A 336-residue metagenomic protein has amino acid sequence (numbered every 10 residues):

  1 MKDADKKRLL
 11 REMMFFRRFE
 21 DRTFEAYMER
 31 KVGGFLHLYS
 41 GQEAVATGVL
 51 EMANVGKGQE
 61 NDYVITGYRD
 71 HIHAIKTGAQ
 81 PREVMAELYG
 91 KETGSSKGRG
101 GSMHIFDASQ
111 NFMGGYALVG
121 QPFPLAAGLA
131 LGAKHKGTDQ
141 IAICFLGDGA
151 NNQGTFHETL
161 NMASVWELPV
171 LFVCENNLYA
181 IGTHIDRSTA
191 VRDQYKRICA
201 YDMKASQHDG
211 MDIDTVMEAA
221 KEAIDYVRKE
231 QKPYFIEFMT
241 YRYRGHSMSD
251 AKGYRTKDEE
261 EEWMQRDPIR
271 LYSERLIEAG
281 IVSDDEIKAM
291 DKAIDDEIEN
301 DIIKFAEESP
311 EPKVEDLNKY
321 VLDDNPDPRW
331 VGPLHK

Functional and structural regions predicted by a protein language model:
M1-V45, R244, M248, G253 (+1 more regions): Conserved acidic/glycine
R18, S95-R99, I236, G245: N-proximal short alpha-helices
D21-E25, E29-W166, H184-A190, Y195-D202: Cofactor-binding active-site loop characterized by glycine-rich and histidine/acidic residues
Y68, F238-T240, V321: A general secondary-structure junction signal
A74-K76, G182, H246, D316: Short acidic, gly/pro-rich beta-turn/loop elements at beta-sheet edges and active-site/ligand-binding grooves
S109, T240, P326: A broadly conserved detector of short glycine/acidic/proline-rich loop/turn motifs that flank catalytic sites and bind
F112-E308: Glycine-rich ThDP/TPP pyrophosphate-binding loop and its adjacent helix/strand module within ThDP-dependent enzymes
